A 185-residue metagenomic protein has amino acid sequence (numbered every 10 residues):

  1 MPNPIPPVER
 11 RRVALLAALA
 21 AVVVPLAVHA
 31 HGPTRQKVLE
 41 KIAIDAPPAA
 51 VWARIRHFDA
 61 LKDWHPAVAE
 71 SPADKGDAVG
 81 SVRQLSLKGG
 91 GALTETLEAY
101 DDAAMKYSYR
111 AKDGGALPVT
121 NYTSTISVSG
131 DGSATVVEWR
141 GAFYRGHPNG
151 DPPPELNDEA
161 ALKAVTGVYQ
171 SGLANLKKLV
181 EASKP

Functional and structural regions predicted by a protein language model:
N3-L16, L26: Twin-arginine (Tat) signal peptide motif
L26-K75: Hydrophobic ligand-binding cavity/cleft-lining segments
H31, G90-E138, A142-Y144: Hydrophobic-ligand binding "helix-grip"
P47-P48, R54-H57, L93, A161 (+1 more regions): Stable alpha-helical elements in mature extracytoplasmic
V51-R54, L61, R83, L97 (+3 more regions): Hydrophobic pocket/interface hotspot
R56-D63, K88, A92, A99-D102 (+1 more regions): Sec-exported extracytoplasmic/periplasmic mature domains
P66, D77-V79, K106-K112: Short Pro/Gly-enriched beta-strand edge/turn motifs at strand-loop
V136, F143-P185: A conserved amphipathic terminal alpha-helix motif
